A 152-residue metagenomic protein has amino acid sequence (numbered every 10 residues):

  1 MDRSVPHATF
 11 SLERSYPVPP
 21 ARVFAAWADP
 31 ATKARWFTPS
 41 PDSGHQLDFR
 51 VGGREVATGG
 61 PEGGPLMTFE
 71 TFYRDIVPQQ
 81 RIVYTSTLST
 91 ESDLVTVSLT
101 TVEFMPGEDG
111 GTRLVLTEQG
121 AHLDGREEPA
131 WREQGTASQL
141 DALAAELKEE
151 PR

Functional and structural regions predicted by a protein language model:
M1-D42: Hydrophobic ligand-binding cavity/cleft-lining segments
H7-E13, P20, D42, R54 (+4 more regions): Intrinsic-disorder/low-complexity, polar/charged segments enriched in Ser/Thr/Lys/Arg/Asp/Glu/Gln
S11-L12, A31-L66: Short beta-edge strand/loop motif at the mouth of beta-sheet-based domains
R14, H45, F69-D75, S86 (+1 more regions): Hydrophobic/aromatic beta-strand elements that line small-molecule binding cavities or substrate pockets in beta-rich
P20-A21, D48-R50, R74-R81, E103-R113: A short, structured loop/turn motif at beta-sheet edges
V23, K33, E55, Y73 (+4 more regions): Hydrophobic pocket/interface hotspot
R54-T85: Helix-adjacent hinge/juxtasegments
T85, S89-S138: Beta-strand/loop substructures that line and gate deep hydrophobic ligand-binding cavities in soluble
